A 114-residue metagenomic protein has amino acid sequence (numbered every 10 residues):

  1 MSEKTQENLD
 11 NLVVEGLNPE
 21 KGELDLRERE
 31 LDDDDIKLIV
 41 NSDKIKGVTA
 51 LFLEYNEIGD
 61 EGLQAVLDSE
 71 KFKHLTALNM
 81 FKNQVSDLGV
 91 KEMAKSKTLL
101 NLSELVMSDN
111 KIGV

Functional and structural regions predicted by a protein language model:
M1-E30: N-terminal adaptor-interaction module of cullin-RING ubiquitin ligase components
T5-V14, D33-N41, D60-D68, S86-K95 (+1 more regions): Leucine-rich repeat
P19, D43-K46, E70-K73, K97-L100: Inter-repeat linker/turn residues at the boundaries of leucine-rich repeats
G22-L26, T49-L53, L75-M80, L102-M107: Conserved hydrophobic beta-strand positions in leucine-rich repeat
R29-V48, F52-E54: Short, contiguous, helix-prone interaction/anchoring segments in small proteins
E57-I58, F72-K73, K82-V85: A short acidic, glycine/proline-enriched capping/turn motif at secondary-structure boundaries, especially helix N-cap
L100-S103, N110-V114: Compact recognition or signaling/catalytic modules
